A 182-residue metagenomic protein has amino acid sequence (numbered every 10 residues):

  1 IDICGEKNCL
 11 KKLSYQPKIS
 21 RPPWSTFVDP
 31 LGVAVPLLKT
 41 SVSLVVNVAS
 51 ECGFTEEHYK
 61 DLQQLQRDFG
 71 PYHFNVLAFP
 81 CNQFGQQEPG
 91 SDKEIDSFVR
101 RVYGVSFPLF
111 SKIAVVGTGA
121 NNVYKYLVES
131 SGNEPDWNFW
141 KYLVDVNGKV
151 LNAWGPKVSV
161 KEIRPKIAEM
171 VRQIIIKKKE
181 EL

Functional and structural regions predicted by a protein language model:
I1-S43, Q64-F69: A short beta-strand-turn-helix
W24, S41-S43, K60, V144-V146 (+2 more regions): Alpha-helical solenoid scaffolds in eukaryotic macromolecular assemblies
K39-S43, G70-N75, Y103-P108, N138-F139 (+1 more regions): Loop/turn elements at helix/coil->beta-strand transitions in domains of secreted/extracellular proteins
S41-V42, S50-E51, T55-N82, V99-Y103: Conserved helix-turn-beta segment immediately C-terminal to the redox Cys motif in thioredoxin-like folds
S50-G53, N82-Q86, A114-G117, K157-V158: Solvent-exposed loop/turn segments at secondary-structure junctions within structured extracellular/periplasmic domains
D92-N138: Short, internal strand/loop/helix patches that form the active-site neighborhood or redox-interaction surface
N122-L182: Thiol-/selenol-based redox modules, centered on thioredoxin-like and closely related oxidoreductase domains
